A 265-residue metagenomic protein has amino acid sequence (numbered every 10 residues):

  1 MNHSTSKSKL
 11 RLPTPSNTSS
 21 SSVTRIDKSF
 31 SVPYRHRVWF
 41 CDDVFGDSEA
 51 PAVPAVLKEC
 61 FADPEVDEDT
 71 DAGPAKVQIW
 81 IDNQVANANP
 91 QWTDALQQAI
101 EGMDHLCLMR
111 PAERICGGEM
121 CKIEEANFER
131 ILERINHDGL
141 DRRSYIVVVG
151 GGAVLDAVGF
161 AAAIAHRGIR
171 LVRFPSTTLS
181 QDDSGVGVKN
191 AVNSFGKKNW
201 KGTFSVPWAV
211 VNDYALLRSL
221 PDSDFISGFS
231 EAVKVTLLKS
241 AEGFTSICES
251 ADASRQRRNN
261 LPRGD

Functional and structural regions predicted by a protein language model:
H3, K7-Y145, K234: ATP/NTP phosphate-donor binding region
F40, V44, A88, L217 (+3 more regions): Catalytic cores of large soluble enzymes that bind and process phosphate-bearing ligands
W80, V147-V149, V211: Structural motif
N89-Q91, A157-G159, D183: Short glycine-/acidic-enriched loop or helix-start segments at secondary-structure transitions that form or flank
D138-A161, A165-S176: A short, small-residue-rich loop immediately preceding and capping a beta-strand
F160-Q256: A glycine/threonine-rich phosphate-anchoring loop and its flanking beta-alpha core in nucleotide/phosphate-binding
S254-D265: Active-site segments that bind and position negatively charged phosphate/pyrophosphate groups
